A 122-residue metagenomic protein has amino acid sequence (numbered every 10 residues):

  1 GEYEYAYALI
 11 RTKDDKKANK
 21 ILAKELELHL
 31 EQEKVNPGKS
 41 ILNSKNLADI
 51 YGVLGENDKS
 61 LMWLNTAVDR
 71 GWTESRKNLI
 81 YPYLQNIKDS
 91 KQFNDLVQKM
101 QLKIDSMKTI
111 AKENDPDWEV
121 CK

Functional and structural regions predicted by a protein language model:
G1-K122: Alpha-helical protein-protein interaction modules
